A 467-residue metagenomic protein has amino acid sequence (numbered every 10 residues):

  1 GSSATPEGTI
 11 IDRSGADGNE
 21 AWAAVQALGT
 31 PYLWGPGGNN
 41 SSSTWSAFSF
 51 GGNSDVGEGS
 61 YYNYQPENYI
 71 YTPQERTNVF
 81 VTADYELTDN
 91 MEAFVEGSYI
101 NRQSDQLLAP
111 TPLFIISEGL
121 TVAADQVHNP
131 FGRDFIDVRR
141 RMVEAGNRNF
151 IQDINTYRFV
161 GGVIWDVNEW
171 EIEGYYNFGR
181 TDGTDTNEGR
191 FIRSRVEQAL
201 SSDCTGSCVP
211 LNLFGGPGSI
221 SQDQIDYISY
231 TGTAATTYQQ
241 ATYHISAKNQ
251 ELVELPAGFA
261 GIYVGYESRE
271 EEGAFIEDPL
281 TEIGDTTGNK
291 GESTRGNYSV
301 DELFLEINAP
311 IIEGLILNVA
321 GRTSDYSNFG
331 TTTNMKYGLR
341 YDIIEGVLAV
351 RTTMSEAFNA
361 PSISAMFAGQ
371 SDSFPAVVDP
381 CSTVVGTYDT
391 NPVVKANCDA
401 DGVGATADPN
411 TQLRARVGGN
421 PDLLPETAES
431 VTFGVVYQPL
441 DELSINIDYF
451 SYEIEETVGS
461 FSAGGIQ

Functional and structural regions predicted by a protein language model:
S3-T5, I10, A27-E75, F80 (+3 more regions): Surface-exposed, low-complexity loop segments enriched in small/polar and acidic residues
Q74, E86-N90, V167-N168, L252-A257 (+4 more regions): Outer-membrane beta-barrel channels and translocator barrels
A83-Y85, W165-V167, N249-E251, L305 (+5 more regions): Residue-level signature of outer-membrane beta-barrel architecture
P256-G258, F329-T333: Short glycine/proline-enriched turns and hinge-like loops at secondary-structure junctions
I307, V319, Y337, T352 (+2 more regions): Structural scaffold positions in well-ordered secondary structure
L315-S327, M335-L339, V350-S355: Transmembrane beta-strand segments that form the barrel wall of outer-membrane beta-barrel proteins
T332-G338, V347, R351, S364-M366 (+1 more regions): Short beta-alpha junctions and helix-cap segments that line functional grooves
D422, T432, Y437: Serine-hydrolase catalytic core
